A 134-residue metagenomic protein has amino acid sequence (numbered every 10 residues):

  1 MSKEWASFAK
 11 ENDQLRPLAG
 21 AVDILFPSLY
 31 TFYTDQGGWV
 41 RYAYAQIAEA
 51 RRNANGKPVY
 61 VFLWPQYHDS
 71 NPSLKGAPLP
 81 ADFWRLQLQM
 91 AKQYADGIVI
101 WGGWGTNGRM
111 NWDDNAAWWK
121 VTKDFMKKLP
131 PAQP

Functional and structural regions predicted by a protein language model:
M1-K3, K75: Charged, often glycine-rich, active-site loop that binds/positions anionic groups
K3-R16, R41-R51, D82-Q87: Alpha-helical scaffolding within the catalytic cores of extracellular/periplasmic polymer-degrading hydrolases
F8-V40, W101-G103: Aromatic- and acid-rich polysaccharide-binding/catalytic face of secreted or lumenal carbohydrate-active enzymes
V22-D23, L29-F32, K57-P134: Substrate-binding cleft of secreted/luminal carbohydrate-active enzymes
